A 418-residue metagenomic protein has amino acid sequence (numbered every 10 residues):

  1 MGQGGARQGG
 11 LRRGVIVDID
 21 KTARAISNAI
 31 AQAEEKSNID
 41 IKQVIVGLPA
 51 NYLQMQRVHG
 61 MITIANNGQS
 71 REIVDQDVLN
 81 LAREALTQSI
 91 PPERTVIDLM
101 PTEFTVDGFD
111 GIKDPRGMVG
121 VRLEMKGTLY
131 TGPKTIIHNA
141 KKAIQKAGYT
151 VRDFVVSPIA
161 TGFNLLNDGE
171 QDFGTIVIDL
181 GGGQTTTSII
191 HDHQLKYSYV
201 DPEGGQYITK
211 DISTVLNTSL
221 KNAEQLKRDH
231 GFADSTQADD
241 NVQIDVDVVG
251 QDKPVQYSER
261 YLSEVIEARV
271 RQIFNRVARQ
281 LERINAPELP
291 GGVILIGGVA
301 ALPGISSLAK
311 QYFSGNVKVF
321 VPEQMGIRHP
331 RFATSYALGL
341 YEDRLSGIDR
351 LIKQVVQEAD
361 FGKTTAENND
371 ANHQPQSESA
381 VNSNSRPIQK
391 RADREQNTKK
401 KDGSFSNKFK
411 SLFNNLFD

Functional and structural regions predicted by a protein language model:
M1-Q43, L48-T175, S219-L220, A233-I244 (+3 more regions): Nucleotide/phosphate-binding catalytic cleft detector across ATP-hydrolyzing and phosphate-transferring enzymes
D40-A50, I284-V299: Short glycine-rich phosphate-binding loop at a beta-alpha junction
V46, I144, D179, I212 (+3 more regions): Residue-level signature of catalytic and energy-coupling elements of molecular machines, predominantly ATP/GTP-dependent
R122-E124, H191-Q194, I284-G292: Short, surface-exposed connector motifs at secondary-structure boundaries
G132, F232-D234, L289-L308: Glycine-rich phosphate-binding loops at beta-strand->alpha-helix junctions
F163-S235: Acidic, glycine-rich loop-and-beta core segments that form the ion-binding/anion-interacting portion of active sites
V215-E282: Gly/charged contiguous loops adjacent to phosphate- or pyrophosphate-bearing nucleotide/cofactor binding elements
P322-E367: Glycine-rich phosphate-binding/hydrolytic loop that grips phosphoryl groups
